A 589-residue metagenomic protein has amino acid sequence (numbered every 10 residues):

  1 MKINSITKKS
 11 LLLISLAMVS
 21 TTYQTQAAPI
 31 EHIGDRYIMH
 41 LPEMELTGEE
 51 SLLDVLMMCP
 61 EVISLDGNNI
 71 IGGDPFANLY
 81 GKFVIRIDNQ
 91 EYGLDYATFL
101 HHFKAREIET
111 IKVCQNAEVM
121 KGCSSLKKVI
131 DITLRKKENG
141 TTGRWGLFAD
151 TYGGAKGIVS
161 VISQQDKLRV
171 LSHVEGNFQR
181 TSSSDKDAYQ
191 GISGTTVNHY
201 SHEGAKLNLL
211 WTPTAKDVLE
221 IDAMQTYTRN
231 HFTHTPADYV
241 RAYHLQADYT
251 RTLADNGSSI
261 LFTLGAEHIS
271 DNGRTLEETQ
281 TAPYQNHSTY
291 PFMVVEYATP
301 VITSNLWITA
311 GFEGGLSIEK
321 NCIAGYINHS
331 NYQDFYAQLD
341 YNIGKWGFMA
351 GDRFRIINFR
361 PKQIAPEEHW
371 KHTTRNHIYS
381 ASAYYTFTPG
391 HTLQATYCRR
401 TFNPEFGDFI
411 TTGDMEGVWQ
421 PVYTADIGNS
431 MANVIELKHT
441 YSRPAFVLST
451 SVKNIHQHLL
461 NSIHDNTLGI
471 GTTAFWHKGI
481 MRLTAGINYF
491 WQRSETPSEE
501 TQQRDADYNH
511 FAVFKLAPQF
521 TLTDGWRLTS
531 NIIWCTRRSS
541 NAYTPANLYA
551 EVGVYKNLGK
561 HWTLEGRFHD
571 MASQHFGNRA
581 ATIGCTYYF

Functional and structural regions predicted by a protein language model:
A28-I33, I38, L53-Y92: Extracytoplasmic beta-strand/coil segments of soluble accessory domains associated with Gram-negative outer-membrane
L52-V55, I70-P75, I85-R86, T98 (+3 more regions): N-terminal periplasmic accessory domains that precede and gate Gram-negative outer-membrane beta-barrel machines
Q90-N116: Short acidic/polar hinge/loop motifs at secondary-structure boundaries that mediate gating or recognition
C123-I130, E138-S184, Y200-E203: Outer-membrane beta-barrel translocator/receptor signature
K128, T133-R144, S184, T263-A266 (+6 more regions): Surface-exposed extracellular loop regions of Gram-negative outer-membrane beta-barrel proteins
Q179-Y290, S317, N328, F402 (+2 more regions): Flexible loop and strand-edge segments within Gram-negative outer membrane beta-barrel domains
A242, H369-T374, S382-T396, R400-S449 (+1 more regions): Outer-membrane beta-barrel signature, preferentially recognizing the C-terminal barrel domain of Gram-negative
K438, G577-F589: Outer-membrane beta-barrel "beta-signal"
